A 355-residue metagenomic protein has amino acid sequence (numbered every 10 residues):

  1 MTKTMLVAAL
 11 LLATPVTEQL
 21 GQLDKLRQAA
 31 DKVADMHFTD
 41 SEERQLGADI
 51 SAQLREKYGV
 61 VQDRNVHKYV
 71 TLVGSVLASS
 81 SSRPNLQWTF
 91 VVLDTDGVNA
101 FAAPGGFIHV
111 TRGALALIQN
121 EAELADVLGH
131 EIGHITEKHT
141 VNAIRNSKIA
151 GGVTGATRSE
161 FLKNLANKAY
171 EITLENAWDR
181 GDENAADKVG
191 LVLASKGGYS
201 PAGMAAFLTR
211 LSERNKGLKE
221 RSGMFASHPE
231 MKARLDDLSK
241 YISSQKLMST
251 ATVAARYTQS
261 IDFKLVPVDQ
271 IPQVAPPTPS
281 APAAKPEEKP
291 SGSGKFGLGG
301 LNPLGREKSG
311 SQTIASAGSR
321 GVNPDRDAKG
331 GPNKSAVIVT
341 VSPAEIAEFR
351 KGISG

Functional and structural regions predicted by a protein language model:
K3-T4, T14-G355: A Zn2+-metalloprotease active-site environment signal
L10-L11: An accessory alpha-helical subdomain
